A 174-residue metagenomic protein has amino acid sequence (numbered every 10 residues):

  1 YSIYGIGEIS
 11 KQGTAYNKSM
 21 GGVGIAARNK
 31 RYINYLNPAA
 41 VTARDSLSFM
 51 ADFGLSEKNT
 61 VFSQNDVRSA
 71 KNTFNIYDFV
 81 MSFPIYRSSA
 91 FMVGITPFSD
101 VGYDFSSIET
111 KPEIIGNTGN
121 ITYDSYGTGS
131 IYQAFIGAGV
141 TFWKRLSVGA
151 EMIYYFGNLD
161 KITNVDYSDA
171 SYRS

Functional and structural regions predicted by a protein language model:
Y1-S19, I76-S174: Outer-membrane beta-barrel porins/channels
Y1-S99: N-terminal, post-signal peptide beta-strand-biased segments of exported outer-membrane/organellar beta-barrel and other
